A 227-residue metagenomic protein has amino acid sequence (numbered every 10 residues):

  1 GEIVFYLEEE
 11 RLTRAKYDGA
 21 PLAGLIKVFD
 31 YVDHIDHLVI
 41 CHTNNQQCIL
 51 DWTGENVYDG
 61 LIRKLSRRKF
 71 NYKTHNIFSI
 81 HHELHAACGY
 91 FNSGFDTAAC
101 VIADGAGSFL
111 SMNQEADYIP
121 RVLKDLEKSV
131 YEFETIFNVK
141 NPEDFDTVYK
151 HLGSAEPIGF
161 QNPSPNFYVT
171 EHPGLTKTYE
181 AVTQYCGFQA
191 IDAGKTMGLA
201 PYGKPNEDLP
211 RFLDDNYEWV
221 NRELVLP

Functional and structural regions predicted by a protein language model:
G1-P227: Short acidic/glycine-rich loops and adjacent helix/strand connectors that line catalytic pockets where negatively
